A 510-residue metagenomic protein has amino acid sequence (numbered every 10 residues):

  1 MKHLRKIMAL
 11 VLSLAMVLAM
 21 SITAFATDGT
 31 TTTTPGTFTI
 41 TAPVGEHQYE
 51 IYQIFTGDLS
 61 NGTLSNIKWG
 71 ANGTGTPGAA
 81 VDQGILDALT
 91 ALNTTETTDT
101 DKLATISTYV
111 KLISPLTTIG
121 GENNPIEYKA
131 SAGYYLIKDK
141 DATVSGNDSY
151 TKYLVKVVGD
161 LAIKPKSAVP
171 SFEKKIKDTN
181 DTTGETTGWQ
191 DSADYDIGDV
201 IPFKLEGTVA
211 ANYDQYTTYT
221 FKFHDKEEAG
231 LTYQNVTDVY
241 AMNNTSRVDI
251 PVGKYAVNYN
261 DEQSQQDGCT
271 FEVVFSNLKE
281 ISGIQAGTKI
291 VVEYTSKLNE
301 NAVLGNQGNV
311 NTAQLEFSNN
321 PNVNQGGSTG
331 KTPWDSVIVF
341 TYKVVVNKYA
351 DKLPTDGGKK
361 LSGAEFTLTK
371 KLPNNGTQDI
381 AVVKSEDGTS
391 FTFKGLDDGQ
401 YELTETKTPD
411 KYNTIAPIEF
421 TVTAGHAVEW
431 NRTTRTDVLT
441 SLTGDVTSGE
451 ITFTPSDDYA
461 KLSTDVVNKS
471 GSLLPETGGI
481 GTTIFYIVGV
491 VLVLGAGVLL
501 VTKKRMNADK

Functional and structural regions predicted by a protein language model:
K2-K510: Solvent-exposed loop/turn and edge beta-strand elements of beta-rich ligand-binding domains
